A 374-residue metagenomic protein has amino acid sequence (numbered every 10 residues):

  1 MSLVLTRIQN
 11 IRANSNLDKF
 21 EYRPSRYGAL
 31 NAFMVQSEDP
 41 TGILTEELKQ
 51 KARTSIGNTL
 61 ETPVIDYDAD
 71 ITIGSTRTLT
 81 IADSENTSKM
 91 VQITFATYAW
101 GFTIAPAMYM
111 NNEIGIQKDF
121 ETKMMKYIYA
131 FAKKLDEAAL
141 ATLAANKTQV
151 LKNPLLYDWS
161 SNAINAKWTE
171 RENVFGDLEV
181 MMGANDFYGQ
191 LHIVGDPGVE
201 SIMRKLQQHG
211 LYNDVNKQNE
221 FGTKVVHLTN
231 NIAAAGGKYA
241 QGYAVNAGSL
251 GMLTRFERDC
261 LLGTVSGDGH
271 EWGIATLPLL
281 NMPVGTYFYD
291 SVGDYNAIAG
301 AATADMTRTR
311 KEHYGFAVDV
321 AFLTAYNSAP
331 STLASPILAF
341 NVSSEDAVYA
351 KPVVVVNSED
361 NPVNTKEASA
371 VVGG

Functional and structural regions predicted by a protein language model:
M1-M90, A233-Y239, P330-L333, I337-G374: N-terminal "assembly arms/tails" that initiate or stabilize quaternary assembly in self-assembling proteins
S2-I11, A166-T169, R204-G374: Sequence/fold signature of self-assembling virion shell proteins
S25-E38, I128, A132-A144, E257 (+1 more regions): Hydrophobic/aromatic-lined pockets within catalytic cores
A52-R53, M182-D186, T303-M306: A general structural signal for short secondary-structure junctions and capping/turn motifs
P63, T94, T103, V194-G195: Residues in well-ordered beta-strands of folded domains
D83-G115: Short acidic, glycine/tyrosine-flanked loop/strand segments centered on an H-E-D-like triad
M110-M182, A347-G373: Alpha-helical scaffold segments that mediate packing/assembly in large oligomeric complexes
T148-I232: Extended, solvent-exposed, turn-rich assembly/linker loops in the middle of proteins
